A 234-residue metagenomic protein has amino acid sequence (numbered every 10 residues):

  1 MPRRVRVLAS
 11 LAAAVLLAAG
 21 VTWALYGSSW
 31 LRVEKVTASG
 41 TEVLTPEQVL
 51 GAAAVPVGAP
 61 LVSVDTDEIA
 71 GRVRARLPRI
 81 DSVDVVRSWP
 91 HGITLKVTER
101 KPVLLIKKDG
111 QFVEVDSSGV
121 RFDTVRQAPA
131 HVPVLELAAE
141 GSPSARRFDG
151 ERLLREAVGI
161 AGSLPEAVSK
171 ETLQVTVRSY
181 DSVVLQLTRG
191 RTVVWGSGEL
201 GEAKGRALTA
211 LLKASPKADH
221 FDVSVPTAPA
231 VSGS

Functional and structural regions predicted by a protein language model:
M1-A18, V55-A59, D84, S88-S234: Charged, solvent-exposed interaction patches on well-folded alpha/beta domains that mediate macromolecular contacts
M1-G58: N-terminal membrane-targeting segments
A18-W23, W30-T37, T41-E42, P60-Q111: Periplasmic polypeptide-binding modules associated with outer-membrane biogenesis and secretion
V36-A38, V49, V73, I80 (+3 more regions): Buried hydrophobic packing residues in well-ordered domains
